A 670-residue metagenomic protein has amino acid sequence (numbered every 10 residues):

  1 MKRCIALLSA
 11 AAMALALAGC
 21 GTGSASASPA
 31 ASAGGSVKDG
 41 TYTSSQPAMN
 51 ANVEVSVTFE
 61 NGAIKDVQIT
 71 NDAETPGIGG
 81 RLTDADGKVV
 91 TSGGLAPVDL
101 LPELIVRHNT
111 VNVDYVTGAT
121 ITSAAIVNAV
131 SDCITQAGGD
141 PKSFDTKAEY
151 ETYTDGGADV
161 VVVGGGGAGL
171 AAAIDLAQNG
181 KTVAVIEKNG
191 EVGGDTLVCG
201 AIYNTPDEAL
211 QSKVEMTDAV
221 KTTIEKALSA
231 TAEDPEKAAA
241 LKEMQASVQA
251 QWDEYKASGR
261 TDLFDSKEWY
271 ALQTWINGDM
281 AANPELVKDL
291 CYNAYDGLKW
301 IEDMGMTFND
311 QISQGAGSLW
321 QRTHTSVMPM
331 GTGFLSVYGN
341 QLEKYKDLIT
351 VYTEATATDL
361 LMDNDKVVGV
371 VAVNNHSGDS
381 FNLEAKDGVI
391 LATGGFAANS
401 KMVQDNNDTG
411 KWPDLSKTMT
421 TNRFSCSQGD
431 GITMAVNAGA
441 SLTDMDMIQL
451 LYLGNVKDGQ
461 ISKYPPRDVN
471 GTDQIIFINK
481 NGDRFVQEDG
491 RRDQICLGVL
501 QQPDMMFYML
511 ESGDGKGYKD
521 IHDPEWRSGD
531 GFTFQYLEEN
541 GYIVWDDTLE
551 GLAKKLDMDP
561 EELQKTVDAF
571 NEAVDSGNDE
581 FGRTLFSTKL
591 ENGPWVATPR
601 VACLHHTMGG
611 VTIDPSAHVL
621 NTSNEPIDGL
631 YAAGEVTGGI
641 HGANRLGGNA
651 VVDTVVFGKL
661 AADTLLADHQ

Functional and structural regions predicted by a protein language model:
A16-G19: C-terminal motif of bacterial Sec signal peptides marking the signal peptidase cleavage site
A33-A148: Active-site- and interface-proximal helix/loop "cap" or "latch" segments in soluble metabolic and energy-transducing
Y150-A168, A184: Beta1/beta-strand and adjacent pyrophosphate-binding region of the FAD-binding site in flavoprotein oxidoreductases
Q178-V198: Glycine-rich FAD pyrophosphate-binding loop
A230-D234, Q245-A246, I432-M434, A440-L556: An anion/pyrophosphate-binding glycine-rich loop and adjacent beta-alpha core in soluble alpha-beta enzymes
D262-S380, N399-K401, N455, V567 (+1 more regions): Conserved redox-cofactor binding core of oxidoreductases
D359, E562-N644: A glycine-rich dinucleotide-binding beta-alpha-beta segment and adjacent secondary-structure elements that constitute
H376-N455, L660: Glycine-rich loop(s) and the adjacent beta-strand/alpha-helix scaffold that form part
